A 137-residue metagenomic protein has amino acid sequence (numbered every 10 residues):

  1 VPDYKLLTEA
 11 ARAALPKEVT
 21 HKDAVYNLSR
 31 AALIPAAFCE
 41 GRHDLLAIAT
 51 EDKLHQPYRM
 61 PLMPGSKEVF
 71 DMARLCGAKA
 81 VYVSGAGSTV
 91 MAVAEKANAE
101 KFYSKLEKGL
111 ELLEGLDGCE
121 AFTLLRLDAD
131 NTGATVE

Functional and structural regions predicted by a protein language model:
V1-P2, D128: Short amphipathic
P2-A37, L46: Anionic-ligand binding region
L28, F38-E137: Glycine-rich, charge-dense phosphate/pyrophosphate-binding loop(s) and the adjacent flexible "lid"/catalytic subdomain
